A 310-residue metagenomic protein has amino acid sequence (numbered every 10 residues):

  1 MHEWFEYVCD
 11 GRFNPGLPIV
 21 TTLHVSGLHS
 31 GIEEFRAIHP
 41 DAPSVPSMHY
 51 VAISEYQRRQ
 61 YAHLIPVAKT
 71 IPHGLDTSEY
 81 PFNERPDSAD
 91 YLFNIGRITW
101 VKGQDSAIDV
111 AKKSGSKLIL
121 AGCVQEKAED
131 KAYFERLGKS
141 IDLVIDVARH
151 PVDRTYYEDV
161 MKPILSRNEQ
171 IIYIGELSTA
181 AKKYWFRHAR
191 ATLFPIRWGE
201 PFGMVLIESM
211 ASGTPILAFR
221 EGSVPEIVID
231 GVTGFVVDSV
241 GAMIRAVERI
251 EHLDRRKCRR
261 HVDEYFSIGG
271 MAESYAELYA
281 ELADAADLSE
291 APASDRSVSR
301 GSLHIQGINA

Functional and structural regions predicted by a protein language model:
M1-A310: Catalytic cores of nucleotide-sugar-dependent glycosyltransferases that transfer UDP/GDP/TDP-activated
